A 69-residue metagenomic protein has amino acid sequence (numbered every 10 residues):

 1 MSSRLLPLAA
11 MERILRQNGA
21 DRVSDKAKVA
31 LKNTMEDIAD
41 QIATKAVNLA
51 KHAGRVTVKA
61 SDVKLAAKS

Functional and structural regions predicted by a protein language model:
M1-S69: Histone-fold and other basic nucleic-acid-binding segments
